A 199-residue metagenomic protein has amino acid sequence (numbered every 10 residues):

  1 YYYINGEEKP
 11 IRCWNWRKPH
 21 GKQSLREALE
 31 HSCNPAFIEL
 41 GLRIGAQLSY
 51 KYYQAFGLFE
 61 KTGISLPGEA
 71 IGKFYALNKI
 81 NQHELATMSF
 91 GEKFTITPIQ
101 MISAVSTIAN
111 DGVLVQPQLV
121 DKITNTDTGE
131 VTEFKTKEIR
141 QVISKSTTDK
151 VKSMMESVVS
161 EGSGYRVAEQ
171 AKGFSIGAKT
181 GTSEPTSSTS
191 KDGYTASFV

Functional and structural regions predicted by a protein language model:
Y1-V199: Beta-lactam-recognizing serine transpeptidase/beta-lactamase-like catalytic domain environment
